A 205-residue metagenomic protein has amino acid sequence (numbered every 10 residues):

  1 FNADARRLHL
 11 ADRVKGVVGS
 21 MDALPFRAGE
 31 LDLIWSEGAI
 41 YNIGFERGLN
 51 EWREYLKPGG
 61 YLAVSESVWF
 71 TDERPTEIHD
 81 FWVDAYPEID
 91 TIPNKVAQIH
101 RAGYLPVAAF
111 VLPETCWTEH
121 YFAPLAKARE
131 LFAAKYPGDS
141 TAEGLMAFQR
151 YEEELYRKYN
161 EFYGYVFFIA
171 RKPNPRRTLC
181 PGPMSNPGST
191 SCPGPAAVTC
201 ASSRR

Functional and structural regions predicted by a protein language model:
F1-N2: Conserved SAM-binding loop
L8-A23: Conserved SAM-binding strand-loop segment of SAM-dependent methyltransferases
D22-I34: A short acidic, Gly/Pro-enriched loop at the edge of an enzyme's catalytic core that lines a small-molecule cofactor
D32-E46: A short SAM/SAH-binding and catalytic strip from SAM-dependent methyltransferases
E46-Y61: A short glycine-rich, Lys/Arg-flanked "PGG" loop and its adjoining helix->strand segment in the class I
V64-Y86: Short, glycine-/aromatic-enriched active-site segment of Class I SAM-dependent methyltransferases
P87-A109: Short alpha-helix
A108-R177: Conserved Class I S-adenosyl-L-methionine
